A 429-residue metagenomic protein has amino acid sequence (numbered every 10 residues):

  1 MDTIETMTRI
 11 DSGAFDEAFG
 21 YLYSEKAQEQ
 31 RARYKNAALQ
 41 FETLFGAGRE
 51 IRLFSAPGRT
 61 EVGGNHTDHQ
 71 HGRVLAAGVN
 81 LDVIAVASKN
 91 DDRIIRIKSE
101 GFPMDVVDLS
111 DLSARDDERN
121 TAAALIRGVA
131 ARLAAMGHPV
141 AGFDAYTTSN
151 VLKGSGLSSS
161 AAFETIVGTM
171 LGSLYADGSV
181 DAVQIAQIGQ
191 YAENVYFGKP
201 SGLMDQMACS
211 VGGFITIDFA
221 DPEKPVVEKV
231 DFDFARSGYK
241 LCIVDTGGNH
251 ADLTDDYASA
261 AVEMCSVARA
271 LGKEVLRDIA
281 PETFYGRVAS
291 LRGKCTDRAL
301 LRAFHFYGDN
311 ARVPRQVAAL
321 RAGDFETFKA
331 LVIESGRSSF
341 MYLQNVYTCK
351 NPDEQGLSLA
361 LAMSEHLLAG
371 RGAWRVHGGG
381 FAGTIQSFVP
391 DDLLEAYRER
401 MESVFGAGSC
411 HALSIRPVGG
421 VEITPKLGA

Functional and structural regions predicted by a protein language model:
M1-R59, I84-R119, T216-R375, S387-A429: C-terminal nucleotide
R73-D91, V211: Structural signature of FAD isoalloxazine-binding scaffolds in flavoprotein oxidoreductases
G78-V79, L157-D177, V389: DPxDG-like acidic metal-binding loop motif
R96-K98, G142-S149, S179-Y191, K329-E334 (+1 more regions): Beta-strand segments within the central parallel beta-sheet cores of soluble alpha/beta enzyme folds
A130-K153: Glycine- and acidic-rich phosphate- and metal-coordinating loops
A135-F143, L171-I185, D391-V404: Phosphate-handling active-site elements
